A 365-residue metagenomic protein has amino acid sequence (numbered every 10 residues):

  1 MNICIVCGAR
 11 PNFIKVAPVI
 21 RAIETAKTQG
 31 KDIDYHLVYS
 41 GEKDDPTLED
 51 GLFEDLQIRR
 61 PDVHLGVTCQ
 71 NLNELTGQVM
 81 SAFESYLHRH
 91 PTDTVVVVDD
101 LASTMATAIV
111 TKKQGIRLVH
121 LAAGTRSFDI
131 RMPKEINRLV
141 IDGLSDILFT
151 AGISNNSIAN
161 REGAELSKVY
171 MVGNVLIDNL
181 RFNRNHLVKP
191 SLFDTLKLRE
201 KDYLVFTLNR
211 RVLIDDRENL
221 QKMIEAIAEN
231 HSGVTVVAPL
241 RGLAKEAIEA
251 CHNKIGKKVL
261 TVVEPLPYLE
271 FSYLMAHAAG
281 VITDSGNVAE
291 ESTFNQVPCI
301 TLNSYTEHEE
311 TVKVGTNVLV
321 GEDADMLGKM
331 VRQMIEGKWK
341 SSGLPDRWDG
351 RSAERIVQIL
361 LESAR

Functional and structural regions predicted by a protein language model:
M1-V234, L243-R365: Nucleotide-activated sugar donor-binding and catalytic core shared by glycosyltransferases and related lipid-linked
